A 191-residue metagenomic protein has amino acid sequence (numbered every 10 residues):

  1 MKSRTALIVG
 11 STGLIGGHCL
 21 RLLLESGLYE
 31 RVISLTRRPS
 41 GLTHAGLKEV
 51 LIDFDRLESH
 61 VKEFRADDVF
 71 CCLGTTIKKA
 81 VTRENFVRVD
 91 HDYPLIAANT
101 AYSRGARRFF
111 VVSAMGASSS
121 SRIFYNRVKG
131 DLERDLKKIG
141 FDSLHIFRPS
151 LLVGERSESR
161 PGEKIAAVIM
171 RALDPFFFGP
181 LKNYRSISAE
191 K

Functional and structural regions predicted by a protein language model:
S3, A66, F141: Phosphate-coordination loops involved in phosphoryl transfer and adenosine-cofactor binding
S3-S26: N-terminal Rossmann NAD(P)H-binding glycine-rich loop of SDR-like oxidoreductase domains
A6-L7, G41, G46-S103: NAD(P)H-binding glycine-rich loop region in Rossmannoid oxidoreductase-like domains and their noncatalytic homologs
V9, R83, R88-E133, K138-F147: Conserved Rossmann-fold NAD(P)-dependent oxidoreductase catalytic core, especially the SDR/UDP-sugar
C19, E25, S119-K191: Oxidoreductase cofactor-interface core, primarily capturing Rossmann-like NAD(P)-dependent enzymes
I33-G41: Short, polar loop motifs at secondary-structure junctions
